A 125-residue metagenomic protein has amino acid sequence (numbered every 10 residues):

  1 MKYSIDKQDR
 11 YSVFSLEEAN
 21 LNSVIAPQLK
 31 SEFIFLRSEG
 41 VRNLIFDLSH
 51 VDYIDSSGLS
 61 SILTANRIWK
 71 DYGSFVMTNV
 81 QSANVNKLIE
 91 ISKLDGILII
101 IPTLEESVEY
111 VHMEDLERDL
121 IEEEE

Functional and structural regions predicted by a protein language model:
M1, D95-V108: A short, terminal or domain-edge coil/loop segment
M1-K2, K87: Intrinsically disordered, low-complexity boundary segments flanking structured domains
K2-R37: STAS-typified acidic loop motif
R10, S82, E105: Residues that form or immediately flank small-molecule/cofactor binding pockets and catalytic motifs
S23-L98: Amphipathic alpha-helical interaction surfaces in cytosolic regulatory modules
P102-E125: A charged, well-structured terminal subsegment
